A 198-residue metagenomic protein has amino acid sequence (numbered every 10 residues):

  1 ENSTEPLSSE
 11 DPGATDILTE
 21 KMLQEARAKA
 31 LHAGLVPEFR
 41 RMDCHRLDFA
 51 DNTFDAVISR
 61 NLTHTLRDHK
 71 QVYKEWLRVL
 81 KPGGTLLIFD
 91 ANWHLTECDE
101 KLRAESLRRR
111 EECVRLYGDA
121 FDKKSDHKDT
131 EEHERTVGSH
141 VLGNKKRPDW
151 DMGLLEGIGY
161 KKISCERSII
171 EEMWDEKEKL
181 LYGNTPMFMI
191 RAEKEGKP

Functional and structural regions predicted by a protein language model:
E1-R46, Q71: Class I SAM-dependent methyltransferase SAM/SAH-binding core
M42-V57: A short acidic, Gly/Pro-enriched loop at the edge of an enzyme's catalytic core that lines a small-molecule cofactor
A56-H69, N92: A short SAM/SAH-binding and catalytic strip from SAM-dependent methyltransferases
K70-T85: A short glycine-rich, Lys/Arg-flanked "PGG" loop and its adjoining helix->strand segment in the class I
T85-D126: Conserved class I S-adenosyl-L-methionine
L102, F121-L142: Short, glycine-/aromatic-enriched active-site segment of Class I SAM-dependent methyltransferases
V141-G159, C165-E166: Short alpha-helix
I158-K161, D175-P198: Core SAM-dependent methyltransferase catalytic element
